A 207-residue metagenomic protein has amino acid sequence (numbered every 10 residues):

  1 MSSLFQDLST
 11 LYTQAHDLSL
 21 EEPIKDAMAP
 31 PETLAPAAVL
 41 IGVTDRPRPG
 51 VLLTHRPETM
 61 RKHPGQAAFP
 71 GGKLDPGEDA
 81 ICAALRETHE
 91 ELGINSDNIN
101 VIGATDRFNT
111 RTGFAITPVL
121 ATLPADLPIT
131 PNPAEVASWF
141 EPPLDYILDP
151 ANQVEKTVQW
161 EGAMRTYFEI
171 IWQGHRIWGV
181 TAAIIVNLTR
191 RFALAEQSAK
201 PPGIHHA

Functional and structural regions predicted by a protein language model:
M1-A68, K73-L127, V136, D145 (+1 more regions): N-terminal leader/linker segments that precede catalytic domains of diphosphate-processing enzymes
T130: Short, conserved charged micro-motifs
A134-D149, Q153: C-terminal interaction segment
